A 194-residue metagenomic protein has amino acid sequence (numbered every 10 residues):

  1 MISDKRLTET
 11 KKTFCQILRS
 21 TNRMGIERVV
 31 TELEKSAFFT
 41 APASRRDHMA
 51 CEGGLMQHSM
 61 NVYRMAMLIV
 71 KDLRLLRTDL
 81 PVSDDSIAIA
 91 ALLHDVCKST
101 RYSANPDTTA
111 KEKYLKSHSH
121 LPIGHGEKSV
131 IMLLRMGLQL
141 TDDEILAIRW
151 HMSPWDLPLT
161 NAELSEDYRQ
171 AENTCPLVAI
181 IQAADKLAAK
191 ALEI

Functional and structural regions predicted by a protein language model:
M1-A110: Acidic/His-rich, divalent-metal-binding segments that scaffold phosphate/diphosphate chemistry
R46-C51, Q57, R64, D79-I194: Divalent metal-dependent catalytic cores for phosphoryl transfer on phosphate-bearing substrates
